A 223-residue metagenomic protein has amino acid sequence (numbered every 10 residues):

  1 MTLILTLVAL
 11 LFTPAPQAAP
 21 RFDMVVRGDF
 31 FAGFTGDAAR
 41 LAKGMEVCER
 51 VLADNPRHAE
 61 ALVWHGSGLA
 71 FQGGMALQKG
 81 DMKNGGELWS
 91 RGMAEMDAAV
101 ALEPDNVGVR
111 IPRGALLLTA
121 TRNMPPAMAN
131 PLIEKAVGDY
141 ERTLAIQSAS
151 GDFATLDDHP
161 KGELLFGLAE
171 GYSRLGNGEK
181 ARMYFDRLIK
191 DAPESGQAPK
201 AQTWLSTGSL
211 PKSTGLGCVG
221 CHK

Functional and structural regions predicted by a protein language model:
T2-L11: Bacterial N-terminal signal peptides
L11-V25: Cleaved targeting-peptide boundary
D23-E46, S67-D105, A115-D157, G162: Short coil/linker segments at helix-helix boundaries
M24, W64, F71, P112 (+4 more regions): "A position-specific structural signal for the A-helix of alpha-solenoid helical repeats
A53, K190-P193: Solenoid-like repeat scaffolds
A61, V109, F153, L164 (+1 more regions): TPR alpha-solenoid repeat register
L62-L69, E95, R110-R113, D139 (+2 more regions): TPR/Sel1-like alpha-solenoid repeat signature
T214-K223: The canonical Cys-X-X-Cys-His
